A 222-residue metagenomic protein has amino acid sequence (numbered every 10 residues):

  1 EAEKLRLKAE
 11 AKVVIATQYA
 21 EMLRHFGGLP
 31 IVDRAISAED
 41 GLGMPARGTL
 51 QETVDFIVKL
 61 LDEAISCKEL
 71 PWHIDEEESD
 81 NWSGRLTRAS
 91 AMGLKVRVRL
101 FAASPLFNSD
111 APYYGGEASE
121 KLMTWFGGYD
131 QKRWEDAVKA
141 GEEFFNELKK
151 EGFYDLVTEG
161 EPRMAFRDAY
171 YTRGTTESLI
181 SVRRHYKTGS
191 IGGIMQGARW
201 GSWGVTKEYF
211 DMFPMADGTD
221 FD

Functional and structural regions predicted by a protein language model:
E1-T87, R99-Y129: Aromatic-anchored glycine-rich loop motif in surface-exposed flexible loops
L29, V54, D62, R85-D222: An aromatic- and glycine-enriched ligand-binding surface/loop that stacks and positions planar moieties
